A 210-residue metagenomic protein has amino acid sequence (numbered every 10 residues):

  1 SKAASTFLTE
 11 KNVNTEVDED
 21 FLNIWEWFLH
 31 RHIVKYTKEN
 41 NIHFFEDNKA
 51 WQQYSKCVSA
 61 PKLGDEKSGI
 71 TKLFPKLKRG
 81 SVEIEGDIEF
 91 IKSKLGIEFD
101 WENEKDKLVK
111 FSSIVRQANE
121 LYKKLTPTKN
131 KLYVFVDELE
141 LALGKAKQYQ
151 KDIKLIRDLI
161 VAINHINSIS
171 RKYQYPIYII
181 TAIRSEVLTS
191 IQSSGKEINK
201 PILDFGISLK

Functional and structural regions predicted by a protein language model:
S1-Y133, A142-L143, Y149, S193: P-loop NTPase nucleotide-binding core
S112-Y133, E138-K210: The catalytic "switch" region of P-loop NTPases
